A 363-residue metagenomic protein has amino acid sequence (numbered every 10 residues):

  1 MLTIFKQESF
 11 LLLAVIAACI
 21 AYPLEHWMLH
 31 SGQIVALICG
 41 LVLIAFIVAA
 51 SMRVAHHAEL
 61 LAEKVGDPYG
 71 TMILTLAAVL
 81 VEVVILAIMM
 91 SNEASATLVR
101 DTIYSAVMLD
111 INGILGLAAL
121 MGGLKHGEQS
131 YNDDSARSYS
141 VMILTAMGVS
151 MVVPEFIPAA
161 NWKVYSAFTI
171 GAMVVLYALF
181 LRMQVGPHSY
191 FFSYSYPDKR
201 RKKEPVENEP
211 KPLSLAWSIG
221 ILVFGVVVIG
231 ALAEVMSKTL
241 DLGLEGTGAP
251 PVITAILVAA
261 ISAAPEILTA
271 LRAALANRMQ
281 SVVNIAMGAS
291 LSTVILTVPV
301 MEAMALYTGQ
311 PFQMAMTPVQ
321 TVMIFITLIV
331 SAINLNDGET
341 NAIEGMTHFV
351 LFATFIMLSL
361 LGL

Functional and structural regions predicted by a protein language model:
M1-L363: Hydrophobic alpha-helical segments, chiefly the membrane-spanning helices and signal/signal-anchor peptides
